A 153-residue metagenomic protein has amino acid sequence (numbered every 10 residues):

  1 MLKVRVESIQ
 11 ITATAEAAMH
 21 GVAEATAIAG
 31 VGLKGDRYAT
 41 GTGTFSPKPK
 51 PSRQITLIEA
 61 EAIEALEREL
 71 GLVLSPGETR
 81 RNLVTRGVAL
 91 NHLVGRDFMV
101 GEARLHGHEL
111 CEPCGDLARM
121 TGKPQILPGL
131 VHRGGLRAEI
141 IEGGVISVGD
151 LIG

Functional and structural regions predicted by a protein language model:
M1-G153: Metal-cofactor-dependent catalytic cores
